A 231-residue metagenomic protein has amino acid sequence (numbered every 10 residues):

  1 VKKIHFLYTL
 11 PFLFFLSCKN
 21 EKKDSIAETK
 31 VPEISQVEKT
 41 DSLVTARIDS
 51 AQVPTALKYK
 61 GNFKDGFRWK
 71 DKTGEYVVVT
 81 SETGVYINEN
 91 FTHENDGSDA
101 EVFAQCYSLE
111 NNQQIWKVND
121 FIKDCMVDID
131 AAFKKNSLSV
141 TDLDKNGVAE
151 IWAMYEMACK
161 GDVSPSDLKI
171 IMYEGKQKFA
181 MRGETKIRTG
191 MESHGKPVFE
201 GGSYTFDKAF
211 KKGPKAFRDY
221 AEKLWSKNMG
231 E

Functional and structural regions predicted by a protein language model:
V1-H5, K19-N20: Positively charged n-region of N-terminal signal peptides that target proteins for export
F15-S17: C-terminal motif of bacterial Sec signal peptides marking the signal peptidase cleavage site
E21-T73, L168, Y173-E231: Acidic, small-residue rich beta-repeat scaffolds with periodic aromatic anchors
L57-K64, C125-L138: Repeat-based blade/solenoid architectures
E75-T80, K145-Y155: Acidic/hydrophobic-patterned starts of short beta strands in beta-sheet-rich repeat architectures
I87-S98, V127-D130, A158-S164: Short consensus segments that form the blades of beta-propeller domains, in both extracellular/periplasmic
A100-S108, D167-G175: Beta-propeller blade signature
L138-N146: Acidic, divalent-cation-chelating loop motifs in proteins
